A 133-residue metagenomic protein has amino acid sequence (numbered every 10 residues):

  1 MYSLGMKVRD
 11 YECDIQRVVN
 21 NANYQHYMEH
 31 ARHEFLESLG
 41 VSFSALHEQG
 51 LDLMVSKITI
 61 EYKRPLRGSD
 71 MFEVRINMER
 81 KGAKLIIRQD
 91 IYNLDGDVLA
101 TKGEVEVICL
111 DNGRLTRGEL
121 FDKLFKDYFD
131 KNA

Functional and structural regions predicted by a protein language model:
M1-M54, L110-A133: Hot-dog-fold acyl-thioester-processing enzymes
S3, R67-G68, E79-A133: HotDog/MaoC-like acyl-thioester-processing domains
F35-E73, N77-L85, K102, E106: Hydrophobic beta-strand-centered segment that forms part of the acyl-chain substrate-binding groove
